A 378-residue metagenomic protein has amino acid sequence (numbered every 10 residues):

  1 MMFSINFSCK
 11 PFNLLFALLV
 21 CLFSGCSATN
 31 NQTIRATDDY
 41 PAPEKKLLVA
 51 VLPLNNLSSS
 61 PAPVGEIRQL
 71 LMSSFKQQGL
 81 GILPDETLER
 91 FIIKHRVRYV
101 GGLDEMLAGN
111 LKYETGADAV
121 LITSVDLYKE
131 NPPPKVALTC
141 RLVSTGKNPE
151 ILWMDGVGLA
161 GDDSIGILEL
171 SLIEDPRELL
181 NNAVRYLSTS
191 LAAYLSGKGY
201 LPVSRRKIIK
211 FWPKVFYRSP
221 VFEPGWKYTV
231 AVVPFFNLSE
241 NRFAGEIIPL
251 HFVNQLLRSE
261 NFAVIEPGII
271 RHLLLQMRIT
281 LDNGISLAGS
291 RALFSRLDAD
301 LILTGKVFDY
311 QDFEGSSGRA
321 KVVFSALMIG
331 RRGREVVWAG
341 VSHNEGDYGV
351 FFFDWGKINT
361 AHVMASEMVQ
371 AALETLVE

Functional and structural regions predicted by a protein language model:
M2-L15: Bacterial N-terminal signal peptides that target proteins for export
N13-S24: Bacterial N-terminal signal peptides
C26-L47, Y113-E114, E130-P133, T145-A231 (+7 more regions): C-terminal/domain-edge helix-coil "capping" segments
P41-P43, V51, S74-Q77: N-terminal "first-domain core" detector
L48-P53, D118-S124, K135-V143, M154 (+4 more regions): Soluble periplasmic/extracytoplasmic beta-strand elements of cell-envelope proteins
N56-S59, L88-F91, D126-N131, G158-L159 (+4 more regions): Solvent-exposed loop/turn segments at secondary-structure junctions within structured extracellular/periplasmic domains
S58-V120, V232-V233, S239-K306, G333-A339 (+1 more regions): N-terminal segment of the mature soluble domain
E66, V136, I247-I248, A320-V323: Short coil-to-beta strand junction motifs in C2/discoidin
